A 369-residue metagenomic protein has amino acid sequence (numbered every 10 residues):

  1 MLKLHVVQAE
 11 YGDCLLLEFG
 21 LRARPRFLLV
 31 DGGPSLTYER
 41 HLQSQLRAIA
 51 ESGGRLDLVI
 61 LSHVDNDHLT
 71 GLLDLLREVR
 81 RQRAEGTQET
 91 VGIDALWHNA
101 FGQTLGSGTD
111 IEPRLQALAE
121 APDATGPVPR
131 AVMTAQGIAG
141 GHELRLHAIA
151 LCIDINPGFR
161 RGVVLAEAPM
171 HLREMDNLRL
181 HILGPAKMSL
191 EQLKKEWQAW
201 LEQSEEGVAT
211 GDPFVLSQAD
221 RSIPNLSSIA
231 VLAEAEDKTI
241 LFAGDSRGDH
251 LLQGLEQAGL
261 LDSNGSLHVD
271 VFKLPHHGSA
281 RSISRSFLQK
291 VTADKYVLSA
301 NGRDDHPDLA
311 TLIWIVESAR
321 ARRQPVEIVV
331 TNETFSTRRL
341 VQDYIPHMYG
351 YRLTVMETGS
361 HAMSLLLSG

Functional and structural regions predicted by a protein language model:
M1, E78-T239, R322-G369: Flexible, acidic/histidine-containing loops and adjacent segments that form or flank the divalent-metal
M1-L58, P224-D249: Conserved beta-strand hairpin/beta-sheet module of binuclear metal-dependent hydrolase folds, prominently
V6, T37, Q218-R221, F272-H276: Short, flexible loop segments at the rims of nucleotide/cofactor-binding pockets, characterized by
Y11, L36, V64-T70, Q103-G106 (+4 more regions): Active-site environment of divalent metal-dependent phosphoester hydrolases
P25-R26, E39-L96, L261-S279, K290-V297: Active-site metal-binding motif and surrounding structural segment of the metallo-beta-lactamase
L29-E39, A84, L201-S204, S279-R281 (+1 more regions): Acidic/histidine-rich helix-loop elements that form or flank divalent-metal/phosphate-binding sites at the catalytic
V231-S282: Long, well-ordered mid-to-C-terminal structural blocks that present hydrophobic/aromatic surfaces
L260-Y349: Long, structured stretches of catalytic cores involved in phosphate-ester chemistry, encompassing
